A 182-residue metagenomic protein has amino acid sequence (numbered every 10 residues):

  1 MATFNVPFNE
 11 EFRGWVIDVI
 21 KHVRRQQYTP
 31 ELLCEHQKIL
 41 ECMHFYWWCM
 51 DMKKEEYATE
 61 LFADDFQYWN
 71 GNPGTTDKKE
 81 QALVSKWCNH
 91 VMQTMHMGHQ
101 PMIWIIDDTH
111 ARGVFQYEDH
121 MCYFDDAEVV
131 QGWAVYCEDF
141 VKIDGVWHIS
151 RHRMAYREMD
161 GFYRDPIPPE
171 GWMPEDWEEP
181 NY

Functional and structural regions predicted by a protein language model:
A2-D18, R112, W133-P166: Short beta-strand edge/turn micro-motifs at domain boundaries
A2-W48, M52, E56, E60: Short, low-complexity N-terminal intrinsically disordered segments enriched in polar/charged residues
M50, F62, Y117-D119, R153-Y156: Short beta-strand segments enriched in hydrophobic/aromatic residues within well-folded beta-rich domains
E55-D119: A solvent-exposed, acidic/Ser-Thr-rich amphipathic alpha-helical stretch
V91, H120-V130, M159: Short, cysteine-centered beta-strand-loop-beta hairpins and adjacent loop/turn segments enriched in charged/polar
H96-G98, Q131-Y136: Short, surface-exposed coil-to-beta transition loops
M154-M159, P166-Y182: A hydrophobic membrane-anchoring alpha-helix module
